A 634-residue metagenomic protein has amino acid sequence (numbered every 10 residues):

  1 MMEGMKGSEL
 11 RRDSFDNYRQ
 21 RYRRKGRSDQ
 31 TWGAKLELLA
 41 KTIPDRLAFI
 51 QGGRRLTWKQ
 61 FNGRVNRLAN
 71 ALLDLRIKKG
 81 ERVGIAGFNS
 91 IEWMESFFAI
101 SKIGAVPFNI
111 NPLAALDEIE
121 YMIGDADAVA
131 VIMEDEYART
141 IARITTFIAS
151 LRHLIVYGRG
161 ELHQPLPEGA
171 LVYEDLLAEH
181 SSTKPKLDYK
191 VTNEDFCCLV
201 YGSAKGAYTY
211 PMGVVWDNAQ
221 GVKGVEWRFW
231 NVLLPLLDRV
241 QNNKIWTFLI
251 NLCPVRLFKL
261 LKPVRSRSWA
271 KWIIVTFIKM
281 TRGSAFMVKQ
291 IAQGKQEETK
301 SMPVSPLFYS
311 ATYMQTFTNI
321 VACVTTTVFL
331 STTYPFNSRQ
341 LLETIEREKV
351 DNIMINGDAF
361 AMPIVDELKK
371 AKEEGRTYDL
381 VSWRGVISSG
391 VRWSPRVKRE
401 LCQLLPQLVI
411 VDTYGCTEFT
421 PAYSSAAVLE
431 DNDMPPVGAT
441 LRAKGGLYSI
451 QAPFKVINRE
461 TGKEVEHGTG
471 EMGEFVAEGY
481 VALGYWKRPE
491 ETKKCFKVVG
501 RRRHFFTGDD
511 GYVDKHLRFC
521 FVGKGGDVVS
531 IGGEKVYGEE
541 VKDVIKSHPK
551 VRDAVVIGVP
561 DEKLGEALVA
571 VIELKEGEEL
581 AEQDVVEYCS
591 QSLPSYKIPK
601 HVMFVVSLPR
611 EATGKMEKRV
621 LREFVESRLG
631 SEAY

Functional and structural regions predicted by a protein language model:
M1-L75, K79, G160-P167, P185 (+6 more regions): N-lobe entry segment of adenylate-forming
M2, D74-L75, K102-D175, L187 (+2 more regions): Structural core segment of the AMP-binding/adenylate-forming
D13-S14, R139-F196, N218-V225, V240-I250 (+1 more regions): ANL superfamily adenylate-forming
R54-R55, A69-A114, V304, K535: Conserved AMP-binding/adenylate-forming
G87-F88, A105-I123, D135-T140, T326-E348 (+2 more regions): ATP-dependent adenylate-forming carboxylate-activation enzymes
A114-Y121, V131-M133, E346, I353 (+7 more regions): AMP-binding/adenylate-forming catalytic core of the ANL superfamily
L171-E174, V321-A322, L342, D351-I355 (+3 more regions): Gly/Ser/Thr-rich phosphate-binding loop
V222-P303, S310-M354, D366-E367, A371-K372: Conserved AMP-binding/adenylation subdomain of ANL enzymes
